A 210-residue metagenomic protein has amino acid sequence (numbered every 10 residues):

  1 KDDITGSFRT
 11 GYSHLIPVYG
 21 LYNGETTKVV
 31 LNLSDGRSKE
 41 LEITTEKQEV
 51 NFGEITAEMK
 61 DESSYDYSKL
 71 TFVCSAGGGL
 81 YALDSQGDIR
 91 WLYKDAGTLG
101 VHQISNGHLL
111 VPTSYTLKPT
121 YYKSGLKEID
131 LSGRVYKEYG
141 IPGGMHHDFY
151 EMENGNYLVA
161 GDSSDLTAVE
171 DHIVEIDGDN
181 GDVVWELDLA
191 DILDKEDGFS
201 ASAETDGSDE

Functional and structural regions predicted by a protein language model:
D2-G11: Solvent-exposed serine/threonine-rich low-complexity stretches and specific carbohydrate-binding patches
G11-T26, V30-E210: Histidine-/acidic-rich catalytic cores in large beta-rich domains
